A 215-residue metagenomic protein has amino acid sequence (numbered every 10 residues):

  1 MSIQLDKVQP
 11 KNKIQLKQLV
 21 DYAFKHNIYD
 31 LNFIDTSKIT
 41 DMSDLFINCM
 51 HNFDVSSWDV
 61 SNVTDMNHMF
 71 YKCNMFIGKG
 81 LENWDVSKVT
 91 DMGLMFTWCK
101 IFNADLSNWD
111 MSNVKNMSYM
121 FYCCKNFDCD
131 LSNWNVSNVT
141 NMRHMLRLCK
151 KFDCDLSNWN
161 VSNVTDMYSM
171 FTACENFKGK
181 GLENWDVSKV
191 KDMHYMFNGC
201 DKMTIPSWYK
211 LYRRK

Functional and structural regions predicted by a protein language model:
M1-K215: Negatively charged
